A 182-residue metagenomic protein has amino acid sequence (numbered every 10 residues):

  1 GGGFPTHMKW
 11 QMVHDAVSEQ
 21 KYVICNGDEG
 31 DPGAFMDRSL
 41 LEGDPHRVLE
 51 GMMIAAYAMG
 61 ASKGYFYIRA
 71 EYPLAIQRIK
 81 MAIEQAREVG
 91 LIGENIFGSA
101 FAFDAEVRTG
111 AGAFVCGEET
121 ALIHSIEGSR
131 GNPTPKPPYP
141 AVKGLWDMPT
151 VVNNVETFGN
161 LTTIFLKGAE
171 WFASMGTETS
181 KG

Functional and structural regions predicted by a protein language model:
G1-V17, T177-S180: Accessory "access/gating" subregions that flank catalytic or transport cores
M8-V17, K21-C25, H124-E127, T163: Short beta-strand elements
E19-G43, Q77: A structural-propensity feature for long, helix-poor, extended segments
A34, E50-M53, K63: Peripheral, non-cofactor segments flanking catalytic/redox cores
F35-G43, A70, L74, G110-A113 (+1 more regions): Alpha-helix capping and helix-loop boundary segments enriched in small/acidic/polar residues
P45-A58: Histidine-anchored nucleotide/phosphate-binding helix
K63-A70: Short internal beta-strands
I76-G182: Hydrophobic alpha-helical positions that pack around
